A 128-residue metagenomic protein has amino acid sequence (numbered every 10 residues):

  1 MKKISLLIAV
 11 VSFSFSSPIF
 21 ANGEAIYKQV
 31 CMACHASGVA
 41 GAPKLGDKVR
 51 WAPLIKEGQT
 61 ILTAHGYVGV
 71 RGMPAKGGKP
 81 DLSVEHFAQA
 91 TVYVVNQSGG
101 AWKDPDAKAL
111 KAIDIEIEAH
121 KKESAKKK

Functional and structural regions predicted by a protein language model:
K2-V10: Sec-dependent signal peptide recognition, specifically the positively charged N-region followed immediately by
F13-A21: Sec/Tat signal peptide C-region and signal peptidase I cleavage site
A21-M32, A52-A64, D81, K103-D104: Sequence context surrounding c-type heme c attachment/ligation sites in exported
K28-S37, A90, V94: The canonical Cys-X-X-Cys-His
A36-A64, P74-G77: Gly/Gly-Pro-rich "capping" loops immediately C-terminal to redox-active cysteine motifs in periplasmic/lumenal
Q59, T63, Y67, F87-T91: Extracytoplasmic/secreted envelope proteins and their assembly/folding machinery, especially bacterial periplasmic
G77-K128: Flexible coil segments in periplasmic/lumen-exposed cytochrome c-class electron-transfer proteins
